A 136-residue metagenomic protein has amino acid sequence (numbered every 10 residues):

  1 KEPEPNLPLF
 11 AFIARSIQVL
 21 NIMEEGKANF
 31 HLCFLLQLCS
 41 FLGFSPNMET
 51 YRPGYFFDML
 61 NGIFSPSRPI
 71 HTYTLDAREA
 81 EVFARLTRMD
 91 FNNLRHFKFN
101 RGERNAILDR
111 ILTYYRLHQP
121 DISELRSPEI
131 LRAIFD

Functional and structural regions predicted by a protein language model:
K1-D136: Non-catalytic alpha-helical scaffolds and adjoining flexible linkers that form interface surfaces for assembly
